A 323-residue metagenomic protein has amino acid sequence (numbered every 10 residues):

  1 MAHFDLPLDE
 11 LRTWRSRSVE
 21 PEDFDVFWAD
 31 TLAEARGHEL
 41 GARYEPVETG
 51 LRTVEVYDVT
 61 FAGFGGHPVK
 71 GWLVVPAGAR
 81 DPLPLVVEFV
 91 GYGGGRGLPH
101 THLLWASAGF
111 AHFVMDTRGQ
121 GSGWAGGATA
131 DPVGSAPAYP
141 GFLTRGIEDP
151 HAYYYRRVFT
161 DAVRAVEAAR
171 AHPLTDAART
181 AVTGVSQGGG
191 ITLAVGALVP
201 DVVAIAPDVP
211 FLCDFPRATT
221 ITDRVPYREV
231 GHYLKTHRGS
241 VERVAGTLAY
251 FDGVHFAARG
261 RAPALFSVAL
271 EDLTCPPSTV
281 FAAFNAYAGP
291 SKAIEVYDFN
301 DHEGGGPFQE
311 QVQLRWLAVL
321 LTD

Functional and structural regions predicted by a protein language model:
M1-E55: N-terminal targeting or regulatory segments adjacent to alpha/beta-hydrolase or S9 domains
G71-V75, D81-G93, H112: Short beta-strand element of the alpha/beta-hydrolase
G97, L103-L104, A108-T160: Cap/lid segment of the alpha/beta-hydrolase catalytic domain
G141-S186: Gly/Ser-rich "nucleophile elbow"/oxyanion-hole loop immediately N-terminal to the catalytic nucleophile in hydrolases
L193-G239, V296: Hydrolase active-site cap/lid region
G260, F266-V268: Short beta-strand/loop motif that positions the catalytic acidic residue of the alpha/beta-hydrolase fold
L270-C275, E303: Acidic catalytic loop of the alpha/beta-hydrolase fold
F281-D323: C-terminal catalytic histidine-bearing segment of alpha/beta-hydrolase fold enzymes
